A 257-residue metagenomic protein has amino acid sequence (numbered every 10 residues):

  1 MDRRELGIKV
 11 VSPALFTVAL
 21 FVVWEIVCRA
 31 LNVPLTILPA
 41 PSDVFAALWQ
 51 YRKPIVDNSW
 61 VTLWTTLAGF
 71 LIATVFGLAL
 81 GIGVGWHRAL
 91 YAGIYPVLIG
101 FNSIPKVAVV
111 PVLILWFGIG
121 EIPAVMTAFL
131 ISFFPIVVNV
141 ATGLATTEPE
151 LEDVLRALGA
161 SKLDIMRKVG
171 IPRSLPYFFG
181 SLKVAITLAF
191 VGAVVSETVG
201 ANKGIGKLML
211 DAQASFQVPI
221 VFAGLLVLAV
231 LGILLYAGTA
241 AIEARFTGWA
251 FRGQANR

Functional and structural regions predicted by a protein language model:
D2-R4, A30-T74: Periplasmic/extracellular loop-to-transmembrane helix junction in inner-membrane transport proteins
V11, L15-V23, V56, W60 (+5 more regions): Hydrophobic alpha-helical transmembrane segments of multipass integral membrane proteins, especially permease/channel
N58-T65, L115-I136, F179, I220-L225: Loop-to-helix entry region at the N-terminal start of transmembrane alpha-helices in multi-pass membrane transporters
A79-I114, A128, V138-T147, D153: Cytoplasmic-entry segments and transmembrane alpha-helices of multi-pass inner-membrane transporters
R88, P176, F222-R257: C-terminal transmembrane helix and the adjacent membrane-cytosol boundary/short C-terminal tail of inner/organellar
G120, S161-K162, Q217: Short coil/turn motifs that cap or connect alpha-helices
M126-L130, L163-S196, A223, L228 (+1 more regions): Transmembrane alpha-helices
I136-V184, M209: Short cytoplasmic-facing helical segments at TM-TM junctions of multi-pass membrane proteins
